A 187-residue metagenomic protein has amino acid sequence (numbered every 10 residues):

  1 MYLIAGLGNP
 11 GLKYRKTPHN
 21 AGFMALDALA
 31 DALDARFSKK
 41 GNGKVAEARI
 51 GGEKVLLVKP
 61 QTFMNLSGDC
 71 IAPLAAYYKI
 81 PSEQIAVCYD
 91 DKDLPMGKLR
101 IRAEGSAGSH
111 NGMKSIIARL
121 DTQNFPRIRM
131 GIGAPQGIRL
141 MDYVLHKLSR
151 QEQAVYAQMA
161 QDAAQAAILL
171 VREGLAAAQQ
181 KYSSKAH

Functional and structural regions predicted by a protein language model:
Y2-E104, M113-I128, Q136-R139, H146 (+1 more regions): Nucleotide and nucleotide-moiety/phosphate-recognizing core
I132: Gly/charged, well-structured mid-domain segments that form the phosphate/adenylate-handling core of ATP-dependent
